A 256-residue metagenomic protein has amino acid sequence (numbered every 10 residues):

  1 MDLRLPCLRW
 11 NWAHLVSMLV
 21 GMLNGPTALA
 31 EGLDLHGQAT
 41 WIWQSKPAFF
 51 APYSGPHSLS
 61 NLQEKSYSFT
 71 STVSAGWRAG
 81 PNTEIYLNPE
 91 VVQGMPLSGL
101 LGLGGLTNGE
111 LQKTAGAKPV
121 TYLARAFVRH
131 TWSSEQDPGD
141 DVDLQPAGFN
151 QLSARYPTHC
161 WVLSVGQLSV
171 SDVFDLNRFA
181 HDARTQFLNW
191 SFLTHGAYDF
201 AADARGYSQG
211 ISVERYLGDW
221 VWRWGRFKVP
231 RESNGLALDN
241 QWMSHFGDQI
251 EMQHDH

Functional and structural regions predicted by a protein language model:
M1-W10: N-terminal secretory signal peptides that target proteins for export/translocation
A28-G32: Boundary at the C-terminal end of the N-terminal hydrophobic targeting segment
L35, A39-W43, L87-V91, L163-Q167 (+1 more regions): Transmembrane beta-barrel strands of outer-membrane/channel proteins
G37, S71-W77, A126-H130, V165 (+2 more regions): Residues on the lipid-exposed face of transmembrane beta-strands in outer-membrane beta-barrel proteins
S45-S68, A180: Surface-exposed strand-loop-strand hairpins of Gram-negative outer-membrane beta-barrel proteins
G76-W132, D137: Membrane helical hairpin/interfacial module
G102-K118, Y122, E135-L217, V221-G247 (+1 more regions): Surface-exposed coil loops of outer-membrane beta-barrel proteins
